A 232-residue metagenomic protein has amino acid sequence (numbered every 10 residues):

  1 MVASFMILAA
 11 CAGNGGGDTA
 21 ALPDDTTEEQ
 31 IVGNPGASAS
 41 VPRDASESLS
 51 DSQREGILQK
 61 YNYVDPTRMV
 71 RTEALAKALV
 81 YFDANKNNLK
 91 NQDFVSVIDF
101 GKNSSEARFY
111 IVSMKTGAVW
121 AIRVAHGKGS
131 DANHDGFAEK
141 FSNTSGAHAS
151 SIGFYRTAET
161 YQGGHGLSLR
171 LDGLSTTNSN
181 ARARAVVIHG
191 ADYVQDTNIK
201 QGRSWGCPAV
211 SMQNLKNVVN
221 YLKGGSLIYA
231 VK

Functional and structural regions predicted by a protein language model:
M1-S4: Sec-dependent N-terminal signal peptides
A9-A10: C-terminal motif of bacterial Sec signal peptides marking the signal peptidase cleavage site
D18-G202, N214-K216, N220, S226: Cell wall/extracellular polymer interaction/catalysis modules
C207: Short cysteine clusters
Y229-K232: Low-complexity, Gly/Ser/Thr/Pro-rich intrinsically disordered linker/tail segments
